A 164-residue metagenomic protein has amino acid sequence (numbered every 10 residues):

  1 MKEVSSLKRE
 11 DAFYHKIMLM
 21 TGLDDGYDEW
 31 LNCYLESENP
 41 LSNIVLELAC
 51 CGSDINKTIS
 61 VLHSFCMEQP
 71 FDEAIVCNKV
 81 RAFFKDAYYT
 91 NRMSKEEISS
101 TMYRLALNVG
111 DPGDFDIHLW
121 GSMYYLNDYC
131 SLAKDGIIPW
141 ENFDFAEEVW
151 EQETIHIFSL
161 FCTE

Functional and structural regions predicted by a protein language model:
M1-E164: Acidic, Ser/Pro/Thr-rich low-complexity regulatory regions and the short amphipathic helical interaction modules they
